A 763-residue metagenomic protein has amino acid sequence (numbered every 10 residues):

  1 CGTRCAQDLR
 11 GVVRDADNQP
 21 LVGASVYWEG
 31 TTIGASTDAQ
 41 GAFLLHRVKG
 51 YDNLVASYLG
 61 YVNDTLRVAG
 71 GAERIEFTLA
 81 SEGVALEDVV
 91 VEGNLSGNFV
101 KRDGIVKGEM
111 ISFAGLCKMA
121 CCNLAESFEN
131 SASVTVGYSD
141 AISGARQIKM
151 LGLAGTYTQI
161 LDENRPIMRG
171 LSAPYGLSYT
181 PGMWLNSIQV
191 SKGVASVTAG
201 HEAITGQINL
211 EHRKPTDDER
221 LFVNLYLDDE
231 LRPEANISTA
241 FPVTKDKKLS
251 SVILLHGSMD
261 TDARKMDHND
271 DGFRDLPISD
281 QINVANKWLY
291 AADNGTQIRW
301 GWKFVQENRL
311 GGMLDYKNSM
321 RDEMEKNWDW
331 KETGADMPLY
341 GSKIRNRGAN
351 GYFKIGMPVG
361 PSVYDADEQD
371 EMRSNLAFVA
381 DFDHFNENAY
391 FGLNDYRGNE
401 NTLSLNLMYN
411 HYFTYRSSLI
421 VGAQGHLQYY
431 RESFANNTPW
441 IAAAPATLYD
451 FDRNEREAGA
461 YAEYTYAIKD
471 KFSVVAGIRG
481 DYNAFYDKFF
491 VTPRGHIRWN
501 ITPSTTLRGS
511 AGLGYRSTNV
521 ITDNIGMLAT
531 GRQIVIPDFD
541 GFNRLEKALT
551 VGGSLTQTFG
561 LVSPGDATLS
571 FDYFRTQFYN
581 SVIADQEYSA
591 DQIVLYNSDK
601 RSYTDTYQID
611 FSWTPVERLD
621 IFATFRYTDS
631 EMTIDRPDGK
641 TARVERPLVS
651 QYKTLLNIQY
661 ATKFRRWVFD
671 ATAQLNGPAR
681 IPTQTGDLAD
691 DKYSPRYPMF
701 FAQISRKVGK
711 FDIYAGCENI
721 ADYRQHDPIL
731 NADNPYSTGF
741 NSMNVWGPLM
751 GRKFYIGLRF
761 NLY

Functional and structural regions predicted by a protein language model:
R14-A16, A24-E29, S57-Y61, A69-C117 (+2 more regions): Short, acidic, small-residue-rich periplasmic hinge/interaction motif at the N-terminus of Gram-negative outer-membrane
F43-H46, Q147-K149, R165-K192, V284: Short acidic/polar hinge/loop motifs at secondary-structure boundaries that mediate gating or recognition
E76-T78, Y179-R220: A beta-strand signature from Gram-negative outer-membrane beta-barrel systems, especially the internal plug domain
A195, Q207, H212-P242, R544: Short strand-turn segments of transmembrane beta-barrel domains in outer membranes, especially the first one or two
D217-D218, A240-K343: Periplasmic-side early beta-strands and strand-to-turn transitions of outer-membrane beta-barrels
T239, N375-A389, N500, R508 (+2 more regions): Membrane-embedded beta-barrel scaffold of Gram-negative outer-membrane proteins
A467, S570-Q577, N597-Q684, R759-N761: Gram-negative outer-membrane beta-barrel transporters
L675-P682, S705-Y763: C-terminal beta-signal and adjacent terminal beta-strands/loops of Gram-negative outer-membrane beta-barrel proteins
